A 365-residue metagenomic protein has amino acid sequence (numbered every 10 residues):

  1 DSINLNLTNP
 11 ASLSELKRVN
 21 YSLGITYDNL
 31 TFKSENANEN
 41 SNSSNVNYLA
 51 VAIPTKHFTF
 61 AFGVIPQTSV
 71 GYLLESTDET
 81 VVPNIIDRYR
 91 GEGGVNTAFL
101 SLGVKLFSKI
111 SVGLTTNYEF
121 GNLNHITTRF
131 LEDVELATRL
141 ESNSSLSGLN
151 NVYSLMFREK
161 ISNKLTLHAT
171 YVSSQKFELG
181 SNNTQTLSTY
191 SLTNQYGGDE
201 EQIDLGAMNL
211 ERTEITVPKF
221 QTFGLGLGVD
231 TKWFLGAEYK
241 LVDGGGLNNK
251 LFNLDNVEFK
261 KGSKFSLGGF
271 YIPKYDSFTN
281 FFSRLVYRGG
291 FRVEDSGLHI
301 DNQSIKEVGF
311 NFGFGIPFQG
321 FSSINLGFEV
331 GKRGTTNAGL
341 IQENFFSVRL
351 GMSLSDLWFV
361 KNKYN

Functional and structural regions predicted by a protein language model:
D1-N365: Subset of outer-membrane beta-barrel
